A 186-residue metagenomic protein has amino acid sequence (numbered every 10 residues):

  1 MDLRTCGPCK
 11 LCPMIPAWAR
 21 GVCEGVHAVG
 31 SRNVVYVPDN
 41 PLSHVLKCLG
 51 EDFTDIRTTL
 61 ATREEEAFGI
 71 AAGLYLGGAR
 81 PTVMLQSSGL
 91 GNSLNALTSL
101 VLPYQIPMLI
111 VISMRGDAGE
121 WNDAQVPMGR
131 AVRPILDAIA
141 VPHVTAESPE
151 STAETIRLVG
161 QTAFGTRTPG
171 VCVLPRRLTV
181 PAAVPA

Functional and structural regions predicted by a protein language model:
D2-A186: Thiamine diphosphate
